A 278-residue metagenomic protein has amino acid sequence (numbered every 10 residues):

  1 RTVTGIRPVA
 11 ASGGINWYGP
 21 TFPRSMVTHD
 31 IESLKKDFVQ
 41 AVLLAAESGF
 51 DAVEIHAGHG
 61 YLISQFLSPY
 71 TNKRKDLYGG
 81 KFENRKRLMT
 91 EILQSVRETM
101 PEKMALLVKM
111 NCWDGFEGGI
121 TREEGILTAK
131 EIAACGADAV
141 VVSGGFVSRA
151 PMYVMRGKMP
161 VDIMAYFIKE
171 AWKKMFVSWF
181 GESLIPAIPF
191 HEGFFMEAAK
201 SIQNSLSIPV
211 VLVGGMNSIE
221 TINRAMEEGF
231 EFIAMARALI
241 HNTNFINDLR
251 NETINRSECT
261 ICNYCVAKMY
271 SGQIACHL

Functional and structural regions predicted by a protein language model:
R1-L278: Flavin-dependent oxidoreductase catalytic cores
